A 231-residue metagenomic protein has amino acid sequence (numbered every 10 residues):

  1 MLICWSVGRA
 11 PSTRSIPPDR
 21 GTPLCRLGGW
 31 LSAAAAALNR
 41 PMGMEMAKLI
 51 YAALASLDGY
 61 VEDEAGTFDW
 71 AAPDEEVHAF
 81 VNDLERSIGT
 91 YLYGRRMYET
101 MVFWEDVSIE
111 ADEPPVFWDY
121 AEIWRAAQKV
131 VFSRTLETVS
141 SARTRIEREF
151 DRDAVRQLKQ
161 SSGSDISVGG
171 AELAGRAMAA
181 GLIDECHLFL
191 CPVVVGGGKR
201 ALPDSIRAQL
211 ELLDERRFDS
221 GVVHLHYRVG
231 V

Functional and structural regions predicted by a protein language model:
L2, L24-L27, L31, L38: Leucine-biased recognition of intrinsically disordered, low-complexity hydrophobic segments
C4-S15: Low-acidity, Ser/Thr- and Arg-rich intrinsically disordered low-complexity segments
G8, G21, G28-G29, G43: Residue-identity detector for glycine
T13, A35-A37: Low-complexity, intrinsically disordered tandem-repeat tracts enriched in small/polar residues
W30-L31, R40-V231: Enzymes that bind and transform nitrogen-containing heteroaromatic metabolites
